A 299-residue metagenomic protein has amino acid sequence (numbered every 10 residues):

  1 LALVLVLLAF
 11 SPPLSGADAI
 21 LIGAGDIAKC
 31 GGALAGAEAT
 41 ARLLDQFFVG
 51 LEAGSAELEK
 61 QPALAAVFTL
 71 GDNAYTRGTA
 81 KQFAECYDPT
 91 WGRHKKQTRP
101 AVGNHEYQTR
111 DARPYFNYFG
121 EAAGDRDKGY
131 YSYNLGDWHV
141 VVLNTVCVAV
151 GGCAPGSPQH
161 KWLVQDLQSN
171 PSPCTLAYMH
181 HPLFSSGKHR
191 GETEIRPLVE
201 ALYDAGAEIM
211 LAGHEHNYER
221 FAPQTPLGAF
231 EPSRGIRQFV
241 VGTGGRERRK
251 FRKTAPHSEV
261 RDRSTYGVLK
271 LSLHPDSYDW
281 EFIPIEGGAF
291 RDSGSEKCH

Functional and structural regions predicted by a protein language model:
A2-S11: Bacterial N-terminal signal peptides
F10, L14-Q82, G156, Q165 (+1 more regions): N-terminal active-site segment of His-dependent metallophosphoesterases
L21-G23, F68, V140-V142, L176-Y178 (+1 more regions): Structural motif
G25-D26, G71-D72, G103, M179 (+1 more regions): Active-site flanking residues adjacent to catalytic metal/cofactor-binding acidic residues
R42-D45, Y75-T175, R190-D204, I209 (+3 more regions): Extended active-site neighborhood of metal-dependent phosphoesterases/phosphodiesterases
K60, W280-R291: Short, solvent-exposed aromatic-acidic interface loops
T145, Y178-P182, H214-E215, I283: Short, well-ordered beta-to-alpha junction loops that form the rim of enzyme active sites and present histidine/acidic
G151-P155, K250, G287-K297: A short, polar/proline- and glycine-enriched secondary-structure boundary/capping micro-motif
